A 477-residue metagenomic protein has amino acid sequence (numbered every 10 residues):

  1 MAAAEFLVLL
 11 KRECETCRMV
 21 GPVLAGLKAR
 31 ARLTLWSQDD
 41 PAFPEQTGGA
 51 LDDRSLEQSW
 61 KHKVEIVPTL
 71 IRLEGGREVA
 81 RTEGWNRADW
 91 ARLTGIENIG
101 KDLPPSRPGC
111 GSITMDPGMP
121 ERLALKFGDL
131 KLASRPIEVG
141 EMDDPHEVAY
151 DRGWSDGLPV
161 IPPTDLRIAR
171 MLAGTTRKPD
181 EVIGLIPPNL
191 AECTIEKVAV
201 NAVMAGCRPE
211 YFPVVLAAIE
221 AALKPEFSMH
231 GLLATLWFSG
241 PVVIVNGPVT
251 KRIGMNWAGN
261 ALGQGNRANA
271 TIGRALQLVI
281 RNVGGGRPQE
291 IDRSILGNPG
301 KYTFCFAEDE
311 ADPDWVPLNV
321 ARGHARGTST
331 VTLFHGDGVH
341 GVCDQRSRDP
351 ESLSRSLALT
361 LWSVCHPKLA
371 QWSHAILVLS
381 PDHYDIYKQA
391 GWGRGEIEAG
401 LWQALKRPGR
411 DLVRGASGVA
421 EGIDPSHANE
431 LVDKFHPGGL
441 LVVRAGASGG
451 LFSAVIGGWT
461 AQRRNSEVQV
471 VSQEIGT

Functional and structural regions predicted by a protein language model:
A2-L24: Short active-site neighborhood of thiol/selenol oxidoreductases, capturing the structured segment around
A4, L27-A29, S37-D39, L70 (+1 more regions): Catalytic cores of nucleotide-enabled group-transfer and carboxylate-activating enzymes in metabolic and assembly-line
L9-E13, W36-D39, S380-D382, A445: Structural motif
R30-S55: Thiol-based oxidoreductase modules, predominantly thioredoxin-like and allied folds used for disulfide exchange
K61-E65: A short glycine-leucine-enriched loop at secondary-structure breakpoints that most characteristically corresponds
I66, I71-G109: Non-catalytic, surface beta->alpha helical segment in thiol-disulfide oxidoreductase systems
G100-A133, G140: Iron-sulfur (Fe-S) cluster-binding modules
A124-T477: Non-transmembrane, aqueous-exposed alpha-helical and coiled segments at domain scale
